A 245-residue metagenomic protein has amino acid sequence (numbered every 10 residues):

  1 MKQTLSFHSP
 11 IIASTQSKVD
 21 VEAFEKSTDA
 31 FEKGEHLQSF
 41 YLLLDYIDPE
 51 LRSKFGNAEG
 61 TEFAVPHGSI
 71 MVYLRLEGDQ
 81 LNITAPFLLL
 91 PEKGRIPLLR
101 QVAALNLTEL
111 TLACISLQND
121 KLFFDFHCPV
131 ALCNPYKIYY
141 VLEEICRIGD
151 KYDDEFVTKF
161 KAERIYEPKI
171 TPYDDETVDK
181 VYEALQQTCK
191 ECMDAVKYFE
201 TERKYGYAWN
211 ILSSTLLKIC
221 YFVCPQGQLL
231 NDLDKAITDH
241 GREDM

Functional and structural regions predicted by a protein language model:
M1-E92: N-terminal catalytic cores of peptidoglycan-degrading enzymes
E32-L44, Q118-K121, A162-T177: Generic N-terminal leader/targeting and pre-domain segments
L81-F87, N210-I219: Short, hydrophobic/proline-enriched secondary-structure or compact coil segments at domain edges
T84-N119: Short, internal acidic amphipathic alpha-helical interface segments that mediate docking to partner proteins
L117-Y140: Well-ordered alpha/beta subsegment
I138-Y152: Short amphipathic C-terminal alpha-helix that caps PH/PH-like domains
V157-S213: Charged, amphipathic alpha-helical linkers/stalks
T215-M245: Charged, long alpha-helical assembly modules
